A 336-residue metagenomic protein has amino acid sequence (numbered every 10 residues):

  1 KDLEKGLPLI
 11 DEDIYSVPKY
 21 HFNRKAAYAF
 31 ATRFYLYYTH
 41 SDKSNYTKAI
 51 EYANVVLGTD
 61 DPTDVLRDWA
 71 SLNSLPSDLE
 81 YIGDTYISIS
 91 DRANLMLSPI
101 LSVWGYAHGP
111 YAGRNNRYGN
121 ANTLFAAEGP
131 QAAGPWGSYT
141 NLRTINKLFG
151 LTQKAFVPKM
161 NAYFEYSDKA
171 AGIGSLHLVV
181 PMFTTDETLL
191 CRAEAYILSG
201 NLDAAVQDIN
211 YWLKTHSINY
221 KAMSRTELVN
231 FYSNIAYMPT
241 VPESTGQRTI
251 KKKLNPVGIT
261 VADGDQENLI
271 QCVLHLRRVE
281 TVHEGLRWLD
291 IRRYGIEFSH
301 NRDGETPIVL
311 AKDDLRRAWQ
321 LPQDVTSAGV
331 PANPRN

Functional and structural regions predicted by a protein language model:
K1-I89, L142-N336: Acidic/polar-rich alpha-helix caps and helix-coil junctions
I82-S138: C-terminal amphipathic alpha-helical segment
